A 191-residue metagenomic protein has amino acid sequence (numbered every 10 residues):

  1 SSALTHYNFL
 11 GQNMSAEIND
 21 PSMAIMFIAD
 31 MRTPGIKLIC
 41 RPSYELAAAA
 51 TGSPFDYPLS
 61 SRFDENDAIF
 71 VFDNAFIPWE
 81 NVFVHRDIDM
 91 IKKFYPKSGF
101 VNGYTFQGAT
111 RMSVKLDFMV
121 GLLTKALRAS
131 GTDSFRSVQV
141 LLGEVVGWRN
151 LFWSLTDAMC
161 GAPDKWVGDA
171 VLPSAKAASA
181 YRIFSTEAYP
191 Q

Functional and structural regions predicted by a protein language model:
S1-R111: FAD-binding core of flavoproteins
G108-Q191: Alpha-helical interface subdomain recognition
